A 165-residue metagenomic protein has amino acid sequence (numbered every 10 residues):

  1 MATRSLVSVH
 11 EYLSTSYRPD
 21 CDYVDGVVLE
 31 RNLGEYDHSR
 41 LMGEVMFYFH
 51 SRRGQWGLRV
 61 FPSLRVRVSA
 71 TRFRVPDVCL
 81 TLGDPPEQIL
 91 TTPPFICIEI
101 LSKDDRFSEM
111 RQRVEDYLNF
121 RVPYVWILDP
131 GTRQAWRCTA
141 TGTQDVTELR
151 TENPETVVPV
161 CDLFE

Functional and structural regions predicted by a protein language model:
M1-E165: Gly/Pro/Ser/Thr-rich low-complexity, intrinsically disordered segments predominantly at protein N-termini
